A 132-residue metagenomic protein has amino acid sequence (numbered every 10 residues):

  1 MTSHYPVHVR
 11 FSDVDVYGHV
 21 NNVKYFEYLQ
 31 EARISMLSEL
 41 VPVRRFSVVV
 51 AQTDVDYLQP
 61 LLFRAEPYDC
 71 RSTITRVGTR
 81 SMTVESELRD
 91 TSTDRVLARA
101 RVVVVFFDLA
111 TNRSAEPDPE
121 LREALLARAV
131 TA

Functional and structural regions predicted by a protein language model:
M1-Q52, D108-A132: Hot-dog-fold acyl-thioester-processing enzymes
T2-S3, Y17, L29, P67-T73 (+2 more regions): Solvent-exposed, well-ordered amphipathic alpha-helical segments that flank/support binding or catalytic loops
V7-V9, V55-D56, S72, S86 (+1 more regions): Preference for bulky hydrophobic residues occupying beta-strand positions in well-ordered beta-sheet regions
H8-V9, E31-E39, A65-P67, E85-R89 (+1 more regions): Short amphipathic alpha-helical surface micro-motifs
M36-D69, T73-M82, A100: Hydrophobic beta-strand-centered segment that forms part of the acyl-chain substrate-binding groove
L62-R64, T75-A132: HotDog/MaoC-like acyl-thioester-processing domains
